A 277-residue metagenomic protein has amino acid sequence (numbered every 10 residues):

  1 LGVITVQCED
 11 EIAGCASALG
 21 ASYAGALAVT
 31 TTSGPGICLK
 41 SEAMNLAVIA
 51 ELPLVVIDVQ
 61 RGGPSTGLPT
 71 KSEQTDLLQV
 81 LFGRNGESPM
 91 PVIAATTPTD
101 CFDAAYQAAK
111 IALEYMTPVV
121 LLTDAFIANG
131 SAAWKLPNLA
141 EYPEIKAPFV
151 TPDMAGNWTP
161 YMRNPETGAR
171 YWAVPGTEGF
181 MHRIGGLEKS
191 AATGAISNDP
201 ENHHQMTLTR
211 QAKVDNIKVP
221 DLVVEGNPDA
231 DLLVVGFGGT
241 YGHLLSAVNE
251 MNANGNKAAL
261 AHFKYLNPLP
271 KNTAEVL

Functional and structural regions predicted by a protein language model:
L1-F82, P91-A112, A253: Thiamine diphosphate
Y23, G86, L277: Short conserved AdoMet
E73-D76, S88, F180, K218-P220: Generic structural motif recognizing short loop/turn segments at the entrances and edges of beta-strands
F82-G86, G226-N227: Short, flexible turn/loop "capping" segments at secondary-structure junctions
G86-P89, K189-A191: A short small-residue
A104, A109-L277: Flexible, low-complexity linker and terminal segments
